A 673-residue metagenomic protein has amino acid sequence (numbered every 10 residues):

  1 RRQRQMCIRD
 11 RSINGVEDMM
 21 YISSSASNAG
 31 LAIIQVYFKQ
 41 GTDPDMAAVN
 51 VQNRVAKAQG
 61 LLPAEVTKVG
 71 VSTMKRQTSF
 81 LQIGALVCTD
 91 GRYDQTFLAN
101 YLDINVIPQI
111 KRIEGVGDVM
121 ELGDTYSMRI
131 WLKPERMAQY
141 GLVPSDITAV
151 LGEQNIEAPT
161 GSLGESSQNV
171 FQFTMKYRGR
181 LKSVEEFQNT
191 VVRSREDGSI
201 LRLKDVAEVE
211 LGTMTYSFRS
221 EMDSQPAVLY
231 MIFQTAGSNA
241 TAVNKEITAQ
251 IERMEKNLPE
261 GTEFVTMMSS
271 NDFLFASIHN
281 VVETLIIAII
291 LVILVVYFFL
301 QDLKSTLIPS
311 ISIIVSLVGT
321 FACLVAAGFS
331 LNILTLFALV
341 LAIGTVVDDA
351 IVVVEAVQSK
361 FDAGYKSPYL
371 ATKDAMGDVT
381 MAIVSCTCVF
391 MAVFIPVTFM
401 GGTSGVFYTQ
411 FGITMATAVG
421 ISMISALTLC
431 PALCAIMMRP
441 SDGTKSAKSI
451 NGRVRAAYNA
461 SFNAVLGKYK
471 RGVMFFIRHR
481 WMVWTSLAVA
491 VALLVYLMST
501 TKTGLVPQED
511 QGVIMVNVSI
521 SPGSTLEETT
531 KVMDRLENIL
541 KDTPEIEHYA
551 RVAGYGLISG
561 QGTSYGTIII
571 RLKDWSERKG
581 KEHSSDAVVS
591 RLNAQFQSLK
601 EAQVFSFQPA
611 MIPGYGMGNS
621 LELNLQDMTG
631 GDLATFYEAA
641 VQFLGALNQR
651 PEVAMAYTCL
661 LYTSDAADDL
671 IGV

Functional and structural regions predicted by a protein language model:
R1, D90, Q95, L132-A138 (+1 more regions): Short, polar/charged loop or turn motifs at beta-strand boundaries
R1-Q5, R9-V55, Y216-S576, G580-R591 (+5 more regions): Hydrophobic regular secondary-structure detector
Q3-R4, A666-D668, G672-V673: Positively charged, low-complexity/disordered segments
R11-Y21, Y37-Y126, S145-P159, R180-T215 (+6 more regions): Surface-exposed amphipathic alpha-helical segments in non-transmembrane regions that serve as interaction surfaces
A32-V36, Y126-M137, L229-M231, S664: Short glycine/threonine-rich beta-strand-turn micro-motifs
P159-Q172: Interdomain boundary/hinge elements
